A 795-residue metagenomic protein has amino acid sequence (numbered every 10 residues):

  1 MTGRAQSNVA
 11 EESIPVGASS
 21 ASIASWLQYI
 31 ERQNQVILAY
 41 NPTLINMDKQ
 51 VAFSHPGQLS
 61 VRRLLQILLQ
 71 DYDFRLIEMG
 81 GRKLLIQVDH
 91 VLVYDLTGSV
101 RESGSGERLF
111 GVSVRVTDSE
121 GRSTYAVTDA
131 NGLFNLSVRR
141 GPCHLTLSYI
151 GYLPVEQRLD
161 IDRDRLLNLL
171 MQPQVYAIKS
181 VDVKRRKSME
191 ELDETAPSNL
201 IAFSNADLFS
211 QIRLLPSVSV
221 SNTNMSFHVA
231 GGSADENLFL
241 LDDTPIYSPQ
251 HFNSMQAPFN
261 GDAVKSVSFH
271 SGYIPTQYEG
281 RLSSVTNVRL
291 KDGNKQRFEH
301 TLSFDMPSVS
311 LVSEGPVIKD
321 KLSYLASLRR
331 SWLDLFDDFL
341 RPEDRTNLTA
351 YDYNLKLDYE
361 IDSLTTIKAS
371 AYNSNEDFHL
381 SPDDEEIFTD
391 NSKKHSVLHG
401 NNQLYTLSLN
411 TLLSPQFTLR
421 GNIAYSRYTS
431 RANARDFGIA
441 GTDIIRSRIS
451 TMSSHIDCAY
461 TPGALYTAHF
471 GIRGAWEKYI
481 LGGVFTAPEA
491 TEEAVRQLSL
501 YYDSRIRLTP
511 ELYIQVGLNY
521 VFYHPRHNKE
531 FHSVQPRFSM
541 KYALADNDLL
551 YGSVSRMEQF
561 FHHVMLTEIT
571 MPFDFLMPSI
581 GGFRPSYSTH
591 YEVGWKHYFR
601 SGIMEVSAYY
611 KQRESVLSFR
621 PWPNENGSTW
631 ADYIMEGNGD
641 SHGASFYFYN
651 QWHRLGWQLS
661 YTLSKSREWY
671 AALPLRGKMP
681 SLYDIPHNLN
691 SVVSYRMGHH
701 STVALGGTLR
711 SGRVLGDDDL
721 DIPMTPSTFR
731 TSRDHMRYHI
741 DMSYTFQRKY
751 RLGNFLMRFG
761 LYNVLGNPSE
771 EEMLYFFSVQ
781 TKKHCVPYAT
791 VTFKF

Functional and structural regions predicted by a protein language model:
L27, E31-N34, Y72, M79-T117 (+4 more regions): Short, acidic, small-residue-rich periplasmic hinge/interaction motif at the N-terminus of Gram-negative outer-membrane
L69, R122, V127, G151-L153 (+4 more regions): Periplasmic N-terminal accessory/gating domains of Gram-negative outer-membrane beta-barrel systems
L167-L169, P258-T301, S310: A beta-strand signature from Gram-negative outer-membrane beta-barrel systems, especially the internal plug domain
L355-H379, H395-E530, A543-A545, G602-Y610 (+1 more regions): Face-selective signature of the C-terminal outer-membrane beta-barrel domain
D383-E386, T429, K478-I480, N528 (+5 more regions): Surface-exposed extracellular loop regions of Gram-negative outer-membrane beta-barrel proteins, predominantly
I445-H455, E493, Q497-Y501, I580 (+6 more regions): Outer membrane beta-barrel strand-and-loop segments of large Gram-negative receptors, especially TonB-dependent
Y610-Q612, I634-D717: Gram-negative outer-membrane beta-barrel transporters
E614, L709-D721, Y744-F795: C-terminal beta-signal and adjacent terminal beta-strands/loops of Gram-negative outer-membrane beta-barrel proteins
